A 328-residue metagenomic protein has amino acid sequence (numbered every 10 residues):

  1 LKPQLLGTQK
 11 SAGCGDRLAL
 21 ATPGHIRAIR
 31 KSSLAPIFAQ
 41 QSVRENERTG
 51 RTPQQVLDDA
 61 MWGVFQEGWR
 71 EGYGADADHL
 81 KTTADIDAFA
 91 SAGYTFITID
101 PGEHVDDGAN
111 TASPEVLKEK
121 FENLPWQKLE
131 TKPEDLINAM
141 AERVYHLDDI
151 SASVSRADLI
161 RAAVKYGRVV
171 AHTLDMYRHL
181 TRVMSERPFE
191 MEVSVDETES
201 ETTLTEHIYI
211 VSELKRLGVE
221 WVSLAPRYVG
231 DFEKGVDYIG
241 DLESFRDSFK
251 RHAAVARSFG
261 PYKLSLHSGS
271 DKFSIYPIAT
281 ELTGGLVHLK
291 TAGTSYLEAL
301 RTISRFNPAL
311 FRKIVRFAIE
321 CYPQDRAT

Functional and structural regions predicted by a protein language model:
L1-D59, G63-E67, T83-V105, A109-E115 (+4 more regions): Active-site capping/gating regions of soluble enzymes
G7-T8, R70, L147-L159, R187-S194 (+1 more regions): Glycine-rich, often proline-containing surface loops adjacent to acidic residues and nearby aromatics that form
W69-E71, A75-L80: Aromatic/His-enriched, Gly/Pro-containing loop or helix-boundary segments that lie immediately adjacent to catalytic
G74, E190-E192, K263: Residues at or immediately flanking beta-strands
D78, V193, H267: Conserved, mostly hydrophobic/aromatic
D106-D107, A139, F189, V195 (+1 more regions): Catalytic cofactor-binding cores of redox enzymes
G108-V170: Active-site-proximal, glycine-rich beta->alpha crossover segments in alpha/beta enzymes that shape flexible
